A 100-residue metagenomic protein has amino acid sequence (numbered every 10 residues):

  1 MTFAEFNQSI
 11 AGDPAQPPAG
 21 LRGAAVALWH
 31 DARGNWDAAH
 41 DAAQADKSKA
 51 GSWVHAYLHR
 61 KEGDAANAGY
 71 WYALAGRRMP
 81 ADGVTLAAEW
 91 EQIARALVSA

Functional and structural regions predicted by a protein language model:
M1-K49, H59-E62, A66-G69, A73-A100: N-terminal alpha-helical interaction modules that lie
W53-V54: Alpha-solenoid helical repeat scaffolds
